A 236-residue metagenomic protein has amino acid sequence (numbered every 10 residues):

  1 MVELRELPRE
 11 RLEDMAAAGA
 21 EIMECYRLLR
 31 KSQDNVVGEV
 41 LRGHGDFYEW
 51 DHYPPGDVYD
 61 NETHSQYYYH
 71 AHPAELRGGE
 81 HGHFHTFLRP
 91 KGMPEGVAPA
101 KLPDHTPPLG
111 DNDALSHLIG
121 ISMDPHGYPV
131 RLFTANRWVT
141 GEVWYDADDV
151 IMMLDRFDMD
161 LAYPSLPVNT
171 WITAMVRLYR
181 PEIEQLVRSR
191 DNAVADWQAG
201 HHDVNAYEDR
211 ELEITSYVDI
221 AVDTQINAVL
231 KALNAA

Functional and structural regions predicted by a protein language model:
M1-N61: N-terminal domain-onset segments
C25, Q66-Y68, W144, L178 (+2 more regions): Intrinsically disordered, low-complexity N-terminal regions enriched in serine/proline/glycine with scattered basic
D34, E75, R89-G96, G141 (+6 more regions): Amphipathic alpha-helical interaction segments
P55-V130: Aromatic- and glycine-enriched beta-alpha-beta binding-site module
N112, M123-D160: Domain-level detector of nuclease and nuclease-like folds in predominantly extracellular/periplasmic contexts
P164-A236: Long, compositionally biased interface segments
